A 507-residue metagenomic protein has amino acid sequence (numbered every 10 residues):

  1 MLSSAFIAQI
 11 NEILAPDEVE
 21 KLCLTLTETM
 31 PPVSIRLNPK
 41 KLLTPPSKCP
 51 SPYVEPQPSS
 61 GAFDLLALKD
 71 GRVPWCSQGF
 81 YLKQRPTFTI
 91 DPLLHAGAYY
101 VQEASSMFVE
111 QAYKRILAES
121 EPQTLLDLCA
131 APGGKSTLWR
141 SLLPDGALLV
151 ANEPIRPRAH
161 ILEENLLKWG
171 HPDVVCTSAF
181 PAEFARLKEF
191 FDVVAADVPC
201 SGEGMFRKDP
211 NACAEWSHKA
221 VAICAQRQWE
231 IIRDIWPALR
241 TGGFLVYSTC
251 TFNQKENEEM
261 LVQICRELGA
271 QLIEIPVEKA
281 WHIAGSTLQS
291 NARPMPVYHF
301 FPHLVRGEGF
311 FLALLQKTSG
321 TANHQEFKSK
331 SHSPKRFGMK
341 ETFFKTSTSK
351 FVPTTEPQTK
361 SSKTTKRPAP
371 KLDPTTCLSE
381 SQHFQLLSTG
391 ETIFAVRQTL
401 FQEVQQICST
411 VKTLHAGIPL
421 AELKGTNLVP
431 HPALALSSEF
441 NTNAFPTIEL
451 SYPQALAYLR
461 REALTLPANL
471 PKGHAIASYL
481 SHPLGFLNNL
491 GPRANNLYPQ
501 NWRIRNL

Functional and structural regions predicted by a protein language model:
M1-L42, A62-D64, T318-L507: Polybasic, low-complexity RNA-engagement segments
V33-P45, L65-M107: Conserved AdoMet
E121, A185-A195: A short acidic, Gly/Pro-enriched loop at the edge of an enzyme's catalytic core that lines a small-molecule cofactor
E121-C129: Conserved class I S-adenosyl-L-methionine
P132-D145: Conserved SAM-binding loop of SAM-dependent methyltransferases across substrates and taxa, primarily the Class I
P144, L239-T241: Helix-to-beta-strand junctions that scaffold the AdoMet/dcAdoMet cofactor pocket in Class I SAM-dependent enzymes
P154-K188: S-adenosyl-L-methionine
P157, D192-D234, C250-N257, H282: Mobile active-site "lid"/loop adjacent to the S-adenosyl-L-methionine
